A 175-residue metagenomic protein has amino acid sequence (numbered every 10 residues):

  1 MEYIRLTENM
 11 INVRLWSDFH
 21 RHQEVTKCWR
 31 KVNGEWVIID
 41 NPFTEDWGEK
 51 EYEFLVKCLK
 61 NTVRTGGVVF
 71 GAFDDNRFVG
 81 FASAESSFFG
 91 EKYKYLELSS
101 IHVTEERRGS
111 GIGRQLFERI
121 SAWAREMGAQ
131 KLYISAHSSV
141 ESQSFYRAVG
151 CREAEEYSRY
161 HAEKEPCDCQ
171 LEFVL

Functional and structural regions predicted by a protein language model:
I11, D18-K94, S99, T104 (+1 more regions): Acetyl-CoA-dependent GNAT
A84, E153-A154: Short beta-strand "wing" residues that participate in macromolecule-binding interfaces
S100-V103, G109-A122, R147-A148: Conserved acetyl-CoA-binding loop-helix of GNAT-fold acetyltransferases
A124-H137: Conserved GNAT acetyl-CoA-binding A-motif
S135-S139, R147-V149, E156-L175: C-terminal "cap" of GNAT-fold acetyltransferases
S142: Helix-turn-helix
